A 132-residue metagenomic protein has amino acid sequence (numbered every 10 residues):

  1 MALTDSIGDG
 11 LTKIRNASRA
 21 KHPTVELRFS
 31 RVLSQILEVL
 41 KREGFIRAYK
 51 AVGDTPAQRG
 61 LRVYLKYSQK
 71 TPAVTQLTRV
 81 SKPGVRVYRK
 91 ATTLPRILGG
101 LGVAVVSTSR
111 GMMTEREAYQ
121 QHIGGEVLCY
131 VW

Functional and structural regions predicted by a protein language model:
M1-W132: Core subunits and conserved enzymes of cellular information-processing and envelope-translocation systems across
